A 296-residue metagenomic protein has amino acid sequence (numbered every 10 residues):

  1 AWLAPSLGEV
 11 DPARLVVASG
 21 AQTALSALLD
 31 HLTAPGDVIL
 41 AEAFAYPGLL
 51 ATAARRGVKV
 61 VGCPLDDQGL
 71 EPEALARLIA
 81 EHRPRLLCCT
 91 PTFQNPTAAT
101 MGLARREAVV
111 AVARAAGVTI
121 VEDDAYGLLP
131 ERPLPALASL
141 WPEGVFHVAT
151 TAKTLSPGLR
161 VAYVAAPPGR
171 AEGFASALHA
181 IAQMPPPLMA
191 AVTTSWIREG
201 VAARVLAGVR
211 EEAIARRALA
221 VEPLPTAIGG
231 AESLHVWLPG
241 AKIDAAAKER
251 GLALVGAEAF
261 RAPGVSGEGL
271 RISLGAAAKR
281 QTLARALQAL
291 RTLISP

Functional and structural regions predicted by a protein language model:
A1, P185, A262-P263: A structural motif shared across PLP-dependent enzymes of the aminotransferase-like
A1-A116, G127-G144: Conserved core of the PLP fold type I
E143-R210: Conserved core segment of the aminotransferase class I/II
R210-V221, P225-G240: Conserved glycine-rich beta-strand-loop-beta hairpin in the small C-terminal domain of fold type I
E249-L274: Conserved PLP cofactor-binding pocket of PLP-dependent enzymes
V265-P296: PLP-dependent enzyme catalytic core of the Aspartate aminotransferase-like
